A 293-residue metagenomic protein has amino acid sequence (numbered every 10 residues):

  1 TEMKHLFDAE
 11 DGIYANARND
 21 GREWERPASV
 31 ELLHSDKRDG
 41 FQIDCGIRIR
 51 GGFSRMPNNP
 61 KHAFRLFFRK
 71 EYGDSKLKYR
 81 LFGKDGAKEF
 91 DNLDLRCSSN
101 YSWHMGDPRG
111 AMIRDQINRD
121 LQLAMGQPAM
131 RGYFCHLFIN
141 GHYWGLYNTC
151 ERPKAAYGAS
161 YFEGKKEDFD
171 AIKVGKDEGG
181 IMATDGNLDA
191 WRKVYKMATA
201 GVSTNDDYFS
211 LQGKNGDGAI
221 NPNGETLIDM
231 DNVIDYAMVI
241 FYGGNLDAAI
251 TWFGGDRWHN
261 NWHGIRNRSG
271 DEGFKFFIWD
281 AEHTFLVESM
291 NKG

Functional and structural regions predicted by a protein language model:
T1-R55: Regulatory N- and C-terminal appendages and interdomain linkers associated with kinase/kinase-like NTP transferase
A28-S35, I113-Q127: Zn2+-dependent metallopeptidase catalytic core
F64-F67, D91-C97, M112, D120 (+7 more regions): Structural recognition of the beta-strand scaffold that forms the well-ordered cores of secreted hydrolase catalytic
Y79-D107, H142, N148-A248, G254-R257: ATP-dependent phospho-/nucleotidyl transfer catalytic cores
F90-D91, Q127-M130, M230, N260 (+1 more regions): Loop/turn elements at helix/coil->beta-strand transitions in domains of secreted/extracellular proteins
A124-F138: Short, well-structured beta-strand/strand-turn elements
G145-R152, Y157-Y161, A249-G293: Catalytic activation segment of kinase domains across protein kinase-like and atypical kinase folds
